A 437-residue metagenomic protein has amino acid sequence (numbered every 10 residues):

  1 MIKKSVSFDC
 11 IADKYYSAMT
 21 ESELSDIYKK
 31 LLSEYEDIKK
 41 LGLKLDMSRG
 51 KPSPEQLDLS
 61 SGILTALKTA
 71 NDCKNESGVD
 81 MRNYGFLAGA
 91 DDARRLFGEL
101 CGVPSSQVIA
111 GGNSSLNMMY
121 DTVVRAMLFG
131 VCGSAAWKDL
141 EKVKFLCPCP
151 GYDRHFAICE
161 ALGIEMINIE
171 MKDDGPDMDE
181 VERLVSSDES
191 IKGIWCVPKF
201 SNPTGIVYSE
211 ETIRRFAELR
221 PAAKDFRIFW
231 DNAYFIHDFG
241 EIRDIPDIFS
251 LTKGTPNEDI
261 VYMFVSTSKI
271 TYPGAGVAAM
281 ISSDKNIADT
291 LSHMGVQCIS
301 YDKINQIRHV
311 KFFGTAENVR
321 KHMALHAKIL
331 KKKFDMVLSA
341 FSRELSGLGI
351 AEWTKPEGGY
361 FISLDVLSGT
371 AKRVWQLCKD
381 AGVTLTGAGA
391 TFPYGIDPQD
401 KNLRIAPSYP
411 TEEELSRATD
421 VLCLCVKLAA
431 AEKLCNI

Functional and structural regions predicted by a protein language model:
K3-G89, A93, G98-E99, D380-V383 (+1 more regions): N-terminal "arm"/small-domain region of PLP-dependent enzymes with the aminotransferase-like
C73, V79-K224, F235-P256, A371 (+3 more regions): Conserved core of the PLP fold type I
G111, T252-K331, A431: Conserved core segment of the aminotransferase class I/II
N232: Walker B catalytic acidic pair
A324-L338, I350-D365, K379: Conserved glycine-rich beta-strand-loop-beta hairpin in the small C-terminal domain of fold type I
S363-S368, L385-C425: Conserved PLP-binding active-site segment of the aspartate aminotransferase-like
V374-K379, T419-L422: Short amphipathic alpha-helices in soluble, non-transmembrane regions that often serve as interface/regulatory elements
